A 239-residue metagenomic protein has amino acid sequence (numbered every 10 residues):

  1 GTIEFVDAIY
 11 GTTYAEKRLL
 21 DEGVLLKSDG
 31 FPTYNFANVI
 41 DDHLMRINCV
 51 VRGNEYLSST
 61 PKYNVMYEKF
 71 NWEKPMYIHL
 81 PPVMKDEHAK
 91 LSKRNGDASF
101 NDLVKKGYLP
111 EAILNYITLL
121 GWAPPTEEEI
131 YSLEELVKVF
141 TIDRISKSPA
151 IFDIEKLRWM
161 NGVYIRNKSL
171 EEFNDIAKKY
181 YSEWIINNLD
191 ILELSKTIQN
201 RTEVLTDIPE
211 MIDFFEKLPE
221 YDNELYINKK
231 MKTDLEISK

Functional and structural regions predicted by a protein language model:
G1-H79, M84-L91, S99, P124: Active-site cores that bind ATP or allylic diphosphates and position pyrophosphate for catalysis
T2-I3, T60, P110, I130-L133 (+5 more regions): Alpha-helix initiation and N-capping motif
E4-D7, D153, D222: Acidic/polar residues at beta-strand termini and the immediately following turn/coil
K17, L26-K27, M45-L57, M84-Y116 (+2 more regions): Conserved phosphate-binding loops in nucleotide/dinucleotide-binding enzymes
N64, F100-N101, R158-N161, K178 (+2 more regions): Amphipathic alpha-helical segments within well-ordered protein domains
L170-K239: Small-residue-rich helix-loop
